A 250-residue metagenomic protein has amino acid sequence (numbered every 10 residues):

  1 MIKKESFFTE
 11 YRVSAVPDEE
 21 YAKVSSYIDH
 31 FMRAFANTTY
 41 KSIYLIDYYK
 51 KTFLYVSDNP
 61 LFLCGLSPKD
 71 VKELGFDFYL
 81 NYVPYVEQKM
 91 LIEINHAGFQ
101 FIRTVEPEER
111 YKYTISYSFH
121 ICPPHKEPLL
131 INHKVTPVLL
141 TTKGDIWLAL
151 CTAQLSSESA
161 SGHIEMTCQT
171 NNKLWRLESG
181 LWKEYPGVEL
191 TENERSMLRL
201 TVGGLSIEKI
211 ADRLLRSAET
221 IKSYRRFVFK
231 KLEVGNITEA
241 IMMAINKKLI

Functional and structural regions predicted by a protein language model:
M1-A22: Short, low-complexity N-terminal regulatory "tails/caps" that precede and couple sensory modules
Y21-F76, T170-E178: PAS-family sensory domain signal
I46-K69, L74-G162: Sensory/regulatory domains in signal-transduction proteins
I92, R199, D212, K230 (+1 more regions): A cross-family signal for key residues in well-ordered alpha-helices that form functional helical elements
T170-R195: Regulatory hinge/linker segments at domain boundaries that couple sensory/effector modules to output domains
E194-T201, A240: Short alpha-helical "packing" element that flanks the helix-turn-helix/winged-helix DNA-binding module
G204-E239: Recognition helix of helix-turn-helix DNA-binding domains
M243-I250: Intrinsically disordered, low-complexity basic tails/linkers immediately adjacent to helix-turn-helix/homeobox/MYB/SANT
